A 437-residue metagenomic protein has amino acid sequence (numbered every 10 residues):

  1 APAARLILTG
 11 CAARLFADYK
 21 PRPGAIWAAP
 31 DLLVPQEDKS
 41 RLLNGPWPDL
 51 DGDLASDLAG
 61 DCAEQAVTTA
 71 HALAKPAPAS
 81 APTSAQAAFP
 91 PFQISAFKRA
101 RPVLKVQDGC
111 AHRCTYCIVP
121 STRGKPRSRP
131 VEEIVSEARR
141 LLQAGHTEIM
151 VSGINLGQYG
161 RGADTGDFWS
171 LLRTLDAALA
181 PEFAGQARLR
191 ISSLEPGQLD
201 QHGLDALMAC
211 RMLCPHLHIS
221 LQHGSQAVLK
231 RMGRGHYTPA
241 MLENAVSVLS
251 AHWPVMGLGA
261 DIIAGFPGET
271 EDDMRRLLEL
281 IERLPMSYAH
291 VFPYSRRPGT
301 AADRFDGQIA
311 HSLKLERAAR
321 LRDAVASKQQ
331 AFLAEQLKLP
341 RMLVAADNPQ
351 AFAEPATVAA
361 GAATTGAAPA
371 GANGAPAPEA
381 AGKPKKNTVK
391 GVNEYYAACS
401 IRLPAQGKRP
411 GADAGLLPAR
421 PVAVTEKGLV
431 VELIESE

Functional and structural regions predicted by a protein language model:
A1-Y159, R173, H202, L217 (+8 more regions): Proteins enriched for Cys/Gly/acidic motifs involved in redox and nucleic-acid/cofactor modification
I7-L8, L15-F16, Q143-D272, E282: Conserved SAM/AdoMet-binding glycine-rich loop
C11, V106, V151, I191 (+6 more regions): Residue-level signature of catalytic and energy-coupling elements of molecular machines, predominantly ATP/GTP-dependent
I94-S95, D205-A209, L221, A334-Q336 (+2 more regions): Replace "in large, NTP-powered and nucleic-acid-processing enzymes" with "in large, NTP-powered factors and other
F97-A100, C110-H112, L213, H223 (+5 more regions): Short flexible coil/turn linkers enriched for glycine and charged/polar residues that connect secondary-structure
I118-V119, M232, R304: Mobile active-site "lid"/loop adjacent to the S-adenosyl-L-methionine
R304-E437: Terminal RNA-binding accessory module
